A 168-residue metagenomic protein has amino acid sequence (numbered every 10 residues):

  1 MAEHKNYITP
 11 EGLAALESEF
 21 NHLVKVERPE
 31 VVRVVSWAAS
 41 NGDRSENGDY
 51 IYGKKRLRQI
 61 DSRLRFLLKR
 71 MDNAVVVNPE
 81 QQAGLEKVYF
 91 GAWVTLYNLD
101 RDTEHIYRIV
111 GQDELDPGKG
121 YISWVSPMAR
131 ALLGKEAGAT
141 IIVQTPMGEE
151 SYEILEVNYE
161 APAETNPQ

Functional and structural regions predicted by a protein language model:
M1-R65, A161-Q168: Helix-rich terminal scaffold detector
A15-E17, L23, R56-R63, N73 (+3 more regions): Generic detector of short, locally flexible boundary/turn motifs and exposed helical patches
V35-S36, L68-N73, V125-P127, P162-A163: Juxtamembrane/interface motifs at transmembrane-helix termini
A39-G42, M71, L132: Hydrophobic residues in alpha-helical segments
R63-Q82: Structured, basic alpha/beta domains of bacterial-type, RNA-associated proteins
V77-Y152, N158-A161, N166-P167: Non-DNA-binding regulatory cores of transcription-related proteins, predominantly C-terminal effector-binding
